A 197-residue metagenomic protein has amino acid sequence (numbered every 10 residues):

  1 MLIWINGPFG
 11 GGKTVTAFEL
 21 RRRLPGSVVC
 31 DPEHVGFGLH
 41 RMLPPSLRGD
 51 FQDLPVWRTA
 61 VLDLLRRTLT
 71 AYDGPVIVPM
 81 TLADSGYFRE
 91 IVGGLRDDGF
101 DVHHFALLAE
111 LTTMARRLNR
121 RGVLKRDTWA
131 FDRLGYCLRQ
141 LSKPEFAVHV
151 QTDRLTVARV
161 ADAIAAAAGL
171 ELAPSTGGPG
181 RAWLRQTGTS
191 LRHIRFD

Functional and structural regions predicted by a protein language model:
L2: Walker A (P-loop) ATP-phosphate-binding motif of ABC ATPase nucleotide-binding domains
I5: Hydrophobic anchor at the beta1->P-loop junction of P-loop NTPases
P8-F9: The conserved Walker
G12: Conserved glycine(s) of the Walker
V15-D63: Conserved substrate/cofactor phosphate-moiety recognition/catalytic segment in nucleotide-dependent phosphotransferases
Q52-L108: Glycine-rich phosphate-binding loop used to anchor ATP phosphates in small-molecule kinases, encompassing both
A83-S142, R154: Replace "adjacent to P-loop NTPase cores in ATP/GTP-dependent enzymes" with "adjacent to NTP-binding cores
R120-A163, E171-H193, D197: Small-molecule kinase domains that catalyze NTP-dependent phosphoryl transfer to phosphate-bearing small molecules
